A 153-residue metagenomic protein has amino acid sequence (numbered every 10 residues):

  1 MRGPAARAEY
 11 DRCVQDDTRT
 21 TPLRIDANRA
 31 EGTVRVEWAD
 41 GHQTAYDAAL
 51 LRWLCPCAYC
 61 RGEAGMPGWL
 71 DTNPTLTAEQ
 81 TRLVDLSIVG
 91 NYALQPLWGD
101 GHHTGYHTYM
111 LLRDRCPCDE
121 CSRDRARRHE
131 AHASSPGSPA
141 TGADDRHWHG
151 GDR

Functional and structural regions predicted by a protein language model:
R2-R153: Motif-centric detector for short Cys/His coordination patterns
